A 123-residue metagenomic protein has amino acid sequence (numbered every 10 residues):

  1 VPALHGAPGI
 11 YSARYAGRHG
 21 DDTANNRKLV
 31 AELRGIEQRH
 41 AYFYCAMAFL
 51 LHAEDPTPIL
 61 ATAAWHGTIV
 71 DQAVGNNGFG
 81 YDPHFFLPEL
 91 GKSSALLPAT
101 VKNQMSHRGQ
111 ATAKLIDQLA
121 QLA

Functional and structural regions predicted by a protein language model:
V1-A123: Anionic-ligand binding patches
